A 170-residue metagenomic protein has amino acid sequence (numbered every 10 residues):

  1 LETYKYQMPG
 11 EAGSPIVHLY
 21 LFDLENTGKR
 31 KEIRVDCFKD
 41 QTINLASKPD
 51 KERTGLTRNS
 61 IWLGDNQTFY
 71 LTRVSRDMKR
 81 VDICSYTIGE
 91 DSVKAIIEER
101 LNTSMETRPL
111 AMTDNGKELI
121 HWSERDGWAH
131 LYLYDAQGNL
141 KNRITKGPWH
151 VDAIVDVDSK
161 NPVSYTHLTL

Functional and structural regions predicted by a protein language model:
L1-I43: Predominantly five- to eight-bladed beta-propeller fold
L19-D23, C84-G89, L133-Y134: Beta-propeller blade signature
Q41-G55, L101-R108, P148-I154: Short glycine-/Asp-/Thr-/Trp-enriched loop segments that recur within the blades of beta-propeller repeat domains
S60-T68, L110-K117, D156-N161: Blade-terminus and WD-like Trp-Asp/Gly-His loop motifs, strongest in beta-propeller folds
Y70-T72, I120-W122, V163-Y165: Residue position within the beta-strands of beta-propeller blades
M78-C84, G127-Y132: Structural motif
K94-I97, K141-T145: A short beta-strand motif characteristic of beta-propeller blades
T166-L170: Conserved small/polar residues in nucleotide/adenosyl-binding loops
